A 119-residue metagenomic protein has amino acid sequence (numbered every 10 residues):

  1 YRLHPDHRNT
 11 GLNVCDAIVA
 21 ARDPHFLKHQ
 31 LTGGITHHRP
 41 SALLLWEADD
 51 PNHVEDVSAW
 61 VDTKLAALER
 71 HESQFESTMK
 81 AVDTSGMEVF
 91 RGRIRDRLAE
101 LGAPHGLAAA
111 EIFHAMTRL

Functional and structural regions predicted by a protein language model:
Y1-L119: Metal-dependent de-N-acetylase/amidase catalytic core
